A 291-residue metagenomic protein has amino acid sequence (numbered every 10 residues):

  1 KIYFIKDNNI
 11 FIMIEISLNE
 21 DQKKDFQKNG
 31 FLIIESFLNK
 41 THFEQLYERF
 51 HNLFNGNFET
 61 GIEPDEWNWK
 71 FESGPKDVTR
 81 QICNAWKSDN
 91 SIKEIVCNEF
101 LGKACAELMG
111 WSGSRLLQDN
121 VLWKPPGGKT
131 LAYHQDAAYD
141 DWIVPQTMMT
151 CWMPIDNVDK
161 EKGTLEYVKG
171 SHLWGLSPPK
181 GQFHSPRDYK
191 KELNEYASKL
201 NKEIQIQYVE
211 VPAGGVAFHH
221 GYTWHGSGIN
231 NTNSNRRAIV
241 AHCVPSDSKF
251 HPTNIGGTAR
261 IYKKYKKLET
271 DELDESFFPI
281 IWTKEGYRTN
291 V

Functional and structural regions predicted by a protein language model:
K1-I12: Short, Lys/Arg-enriched N-terminal segments with co-localized hydrophobic residues within the first ~10-30 amino acids
M13-K28, E35-Y133, Y139-W142, K180 (+1 more regions): Non-heme Fe(II)-dependent double-stranded beta-helix
K24, V158-W224: Double-stranded beta-helix
G56, G61-P64, N68, Q182 (+2 more regions): Non-heme Fe(II)/2-oxoglutarate
N120, Q135-A137, M153-N157, K169: Short, structured patches in soluble enzyme cores that scaffold and shape functional sites
P125, D159, W174, P245-D247: Feature marks short, surface-exposed loop/turn motifs that line or immediately flank catalytic pockets and channel
K129-Q135, V144, E161-Y167, L176-K180 (+1 more regions): A short secondary-structure junction signal
W142-K160, E210-V211, H242-P245: Short, conserved beta-strand element in jelly-roll/cupin
